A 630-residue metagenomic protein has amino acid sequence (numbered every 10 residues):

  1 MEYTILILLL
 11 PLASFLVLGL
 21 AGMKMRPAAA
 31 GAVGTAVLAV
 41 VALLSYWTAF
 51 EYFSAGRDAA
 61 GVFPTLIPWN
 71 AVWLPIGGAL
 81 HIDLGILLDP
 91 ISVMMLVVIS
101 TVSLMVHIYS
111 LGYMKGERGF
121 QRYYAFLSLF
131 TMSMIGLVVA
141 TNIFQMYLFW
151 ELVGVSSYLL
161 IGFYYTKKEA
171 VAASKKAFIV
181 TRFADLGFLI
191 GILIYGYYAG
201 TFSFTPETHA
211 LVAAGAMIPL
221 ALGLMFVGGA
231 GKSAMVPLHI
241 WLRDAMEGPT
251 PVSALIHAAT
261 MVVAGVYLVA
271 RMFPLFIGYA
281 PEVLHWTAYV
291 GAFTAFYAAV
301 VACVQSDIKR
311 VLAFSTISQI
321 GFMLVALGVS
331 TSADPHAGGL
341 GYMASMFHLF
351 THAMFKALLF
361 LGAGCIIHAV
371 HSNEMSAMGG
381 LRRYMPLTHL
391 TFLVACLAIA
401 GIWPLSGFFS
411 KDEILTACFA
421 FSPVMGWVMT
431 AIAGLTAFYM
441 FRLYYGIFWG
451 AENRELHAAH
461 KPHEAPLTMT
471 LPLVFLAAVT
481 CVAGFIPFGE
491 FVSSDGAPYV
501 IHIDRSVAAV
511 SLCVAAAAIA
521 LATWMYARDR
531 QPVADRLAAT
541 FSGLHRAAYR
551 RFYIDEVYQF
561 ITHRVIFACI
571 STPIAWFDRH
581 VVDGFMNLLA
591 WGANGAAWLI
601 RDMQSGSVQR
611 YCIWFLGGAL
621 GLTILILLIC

Functional and structural regions predicted by a protein language model:
M1-L9, M25-A32, L80-V98, G136-F149 (+7 more regions): Membrane-entry segments of alpha-helical transmembrane domains in multi-pass membrane proteins
E2-I5, A21-A125, Y197-P219, R271-F273 (+3 more regions): Transmembrane helix-loop-helix hairpins at membrane boundaries of multipass inner-membrane proteins
L8-M23, L104-M105, A230, A234 (+1 more regions): N-terminal signal-anchor/start-transfer transmembrane helix
A36-S54, A184-L193, A395-I399, P472-P487 (+3 more regions): Hydrophobic alpha-helical membrane-insertion segments
S45-Y46, K356-L358, G434-L443, A515-D535: Hydrophobic alpha-helical membrane-embedded segments
I76-L87, G489-S506, A527-C630: Aromatic-capped, Gly/Pro-kinked transmembrane alpha-helices
M105-M146, V155-K461, T468, A477-V479 (+1 more regions): Hydrophobic transmembrane alpha-helices and their helix-loop junctions in integral membrane proteins
P462-L521: Hard-cation-handling environments
